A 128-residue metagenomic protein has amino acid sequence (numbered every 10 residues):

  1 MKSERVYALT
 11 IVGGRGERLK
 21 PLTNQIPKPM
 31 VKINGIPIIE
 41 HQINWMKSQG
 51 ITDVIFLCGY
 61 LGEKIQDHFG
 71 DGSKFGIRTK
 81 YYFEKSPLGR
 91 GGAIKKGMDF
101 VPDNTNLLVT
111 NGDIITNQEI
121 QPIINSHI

Functional and structural regions predicted by a protein language model:
M1-T10, K32, I36-N111, I115 (+1 more regions): Conserved N-terminal catalytic core of the sugar/cofactor nucleotidyltransferase
V12-L19: Conserved adenylation A10 loop of the ANL superfamily
R15, I26, L61: A generic "binding-loop/recognition-motif" signal
R18, V31-K32: Short beta-strand->loop structural element characteristic of the AMP-binding/adenylate-forming
P21-N24: Conserved catalytic-core motifs of eukaryotic protein kinase domains, centered on the activation segment
S126-I128: Conserved donor NDP-sugar-binding/catalytic core segment of glycosyltransferases
